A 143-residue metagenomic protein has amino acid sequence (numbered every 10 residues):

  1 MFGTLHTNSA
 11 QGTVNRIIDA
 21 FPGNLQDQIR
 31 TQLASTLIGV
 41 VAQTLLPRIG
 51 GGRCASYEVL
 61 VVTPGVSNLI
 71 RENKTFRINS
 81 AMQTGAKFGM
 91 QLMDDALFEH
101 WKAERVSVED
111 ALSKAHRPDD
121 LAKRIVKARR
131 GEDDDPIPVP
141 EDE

Functional and structural regions predicted by a protein language model:
M1-E143: Short, flexible helix-loop junctions that flank or precede catalytic/ligand sites
